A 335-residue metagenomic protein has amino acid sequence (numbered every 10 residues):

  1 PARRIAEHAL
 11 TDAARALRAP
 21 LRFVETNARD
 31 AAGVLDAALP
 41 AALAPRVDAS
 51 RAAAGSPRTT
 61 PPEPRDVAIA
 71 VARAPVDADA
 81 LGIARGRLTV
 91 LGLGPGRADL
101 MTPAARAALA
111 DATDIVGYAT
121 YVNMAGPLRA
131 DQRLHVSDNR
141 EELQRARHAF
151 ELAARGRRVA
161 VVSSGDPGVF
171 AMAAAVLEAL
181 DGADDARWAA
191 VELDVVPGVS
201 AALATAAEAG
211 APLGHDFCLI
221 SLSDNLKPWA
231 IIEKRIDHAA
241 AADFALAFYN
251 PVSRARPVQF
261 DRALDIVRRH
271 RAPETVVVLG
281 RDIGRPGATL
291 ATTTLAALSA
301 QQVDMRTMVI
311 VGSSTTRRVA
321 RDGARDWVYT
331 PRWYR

Functional and structural regions predicted by a protein language model:
A2-G33, L39, V76-D79, I83-A98 (+2 more regions): Class I S-adenosyl-L-methionine
R22-E25, A54-G55, T60, V71 (+5 more regions): General beta-strand structural signal in soluble alpha/beta enzymes
A28-R29, L88-V90, R158-V159, A241-R335: A contiguous loop/helix-start segment that scaffolds small-molecule binding in enzyme catalytic cores
A32-L35, R51-R65, A211-F260: Internal, active-site/partner-interface "lid" segment
P40-D77, V303-D322: C-terminal edge-of-domain segments
P57-R58, P62-D66, A72-D77, P95-A98 (+6 more regions): Short glycine-rich anion-binding loops that position phosphate/pyrophosphate groups of nucleotides and phosphorylated
P61, A70-A72, L91-G92, V161-S164 (+4 more regions): Short beta-strand segments
V169-A245: Class I SAM-dependent methyltransferase SAM-binding "motif I" and its flanking Rossmann-like core
